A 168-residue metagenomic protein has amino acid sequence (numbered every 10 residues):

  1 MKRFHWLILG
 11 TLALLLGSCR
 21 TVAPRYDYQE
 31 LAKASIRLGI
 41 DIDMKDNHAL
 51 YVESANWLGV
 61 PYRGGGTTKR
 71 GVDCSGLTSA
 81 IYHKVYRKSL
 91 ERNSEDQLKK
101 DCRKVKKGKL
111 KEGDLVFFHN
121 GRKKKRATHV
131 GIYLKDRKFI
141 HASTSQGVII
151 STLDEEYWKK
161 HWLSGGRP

Functional and structural regions predicted by a protein language model:
M1-L7: Bacterial N-terminal signal peptides that target proteins for export
L15-S18: C-terminal motif of bacterial Sec signal peptides marking the signal peptidase cleavage site
R20-I42, D46, K104-K106, R126-T128 (+1 more regions): Aromatic- and glycine-rich peptidoglycan recognition patches
R37-L38, V60-E112: Catalytic cysteine-centered active-site loop
D41-P61: N-terminal secretory signal peptides
